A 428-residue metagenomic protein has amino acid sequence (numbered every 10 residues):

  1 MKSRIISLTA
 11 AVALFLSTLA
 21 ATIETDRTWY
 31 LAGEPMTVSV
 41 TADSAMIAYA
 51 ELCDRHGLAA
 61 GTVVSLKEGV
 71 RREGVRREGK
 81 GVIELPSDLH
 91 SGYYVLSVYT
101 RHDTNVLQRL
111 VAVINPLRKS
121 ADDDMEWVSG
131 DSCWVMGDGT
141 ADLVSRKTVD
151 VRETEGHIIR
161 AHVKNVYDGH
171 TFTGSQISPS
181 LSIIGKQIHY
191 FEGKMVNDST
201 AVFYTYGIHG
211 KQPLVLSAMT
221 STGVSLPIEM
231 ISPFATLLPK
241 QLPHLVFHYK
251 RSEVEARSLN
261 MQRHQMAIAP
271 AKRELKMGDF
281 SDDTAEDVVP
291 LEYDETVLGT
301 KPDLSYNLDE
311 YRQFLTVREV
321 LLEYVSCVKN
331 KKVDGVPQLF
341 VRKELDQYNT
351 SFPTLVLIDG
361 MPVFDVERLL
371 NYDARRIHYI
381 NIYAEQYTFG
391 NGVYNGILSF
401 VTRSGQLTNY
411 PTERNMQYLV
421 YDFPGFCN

Functional and structural regions predicted by a protein language model:
M1-E24: Bacterial Sec-dependent N-terminal signal peptides
R27-L31, L89-S91, T100-D198, Y204-C327 (+2 more regions): Surface-exposed, low-complexity/disordered segments and acidic/polar micro-motifs at processing/linker regions
S39, G79-P86, T200-G207: Exposed aromatic-hydrophobic patches
E51-V63, R71, I177-E192: Short amphipathic beta-strand segments in non-cytosolic proteins
V64-L66, G74-R77, F191-N197: Short beta-strand segments within Ig-like beta-sandwich modules, predominantly Fibronectin type-III
Y94-L96: A short tyrosine-centered beta-strand micro-motif
E319-V356, F389-Q406: Extracytoplasmic beta-strand/coil segments of soluble accessory domains associated with Gram-negative outer-membrane
L339-Y383, E413: Periplasmic plug
